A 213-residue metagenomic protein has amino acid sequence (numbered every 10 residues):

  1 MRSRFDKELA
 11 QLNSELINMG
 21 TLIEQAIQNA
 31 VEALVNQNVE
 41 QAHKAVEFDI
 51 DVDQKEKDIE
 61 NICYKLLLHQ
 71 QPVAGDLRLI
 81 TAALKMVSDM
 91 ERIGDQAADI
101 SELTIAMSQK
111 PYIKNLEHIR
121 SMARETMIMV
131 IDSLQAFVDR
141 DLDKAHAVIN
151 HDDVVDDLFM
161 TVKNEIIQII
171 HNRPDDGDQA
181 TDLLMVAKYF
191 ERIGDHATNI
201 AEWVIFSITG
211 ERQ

Functional and structural regions predicted by a protein language model:
M1-Q213: Cytosolic, long alpha-helical scaffolding segments
